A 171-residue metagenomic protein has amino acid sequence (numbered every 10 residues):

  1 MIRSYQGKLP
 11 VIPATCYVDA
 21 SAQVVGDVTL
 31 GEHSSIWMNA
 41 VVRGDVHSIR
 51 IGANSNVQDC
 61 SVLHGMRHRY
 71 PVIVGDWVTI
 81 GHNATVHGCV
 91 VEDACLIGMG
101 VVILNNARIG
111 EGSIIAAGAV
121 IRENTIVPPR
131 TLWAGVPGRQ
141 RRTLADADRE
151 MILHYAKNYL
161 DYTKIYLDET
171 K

Functional and structural regions predicted by a protein language model:
M1-A14, D19, Y70-T85, V91-D93 (+1 more regions): C-terminal segments of enzyme domains that contribute to small-molecule binding surfaces
A14, D19-A20, V25-G26, G31-E32 (+16 more regions): Left-handed beta-helix
I49: Active-site cofactor/substrate anionic-group-binding motifs, chiefly glycine- and Lys/Arg-rich phosphate-binding loops
